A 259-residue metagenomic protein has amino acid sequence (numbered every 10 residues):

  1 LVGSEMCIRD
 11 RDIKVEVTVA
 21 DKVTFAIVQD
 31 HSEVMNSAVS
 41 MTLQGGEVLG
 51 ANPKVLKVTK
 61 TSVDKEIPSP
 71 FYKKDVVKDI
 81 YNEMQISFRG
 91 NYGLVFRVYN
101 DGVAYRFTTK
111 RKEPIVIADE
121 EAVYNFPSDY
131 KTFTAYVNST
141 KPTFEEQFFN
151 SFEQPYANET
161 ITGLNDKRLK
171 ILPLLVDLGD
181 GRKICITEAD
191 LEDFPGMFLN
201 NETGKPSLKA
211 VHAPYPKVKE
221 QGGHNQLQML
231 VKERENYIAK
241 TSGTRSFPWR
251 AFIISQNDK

Functional and structural regions predicted by a protein language model:
L1-C7: Short, small-residue-biased leader/transition segments that mark boundaries at the very start of proteins
R9-K259: N-terminal accessory beta-strand-rich subdomains and adjacent acidic, glycine-rich linkers that precede catalytic cores
